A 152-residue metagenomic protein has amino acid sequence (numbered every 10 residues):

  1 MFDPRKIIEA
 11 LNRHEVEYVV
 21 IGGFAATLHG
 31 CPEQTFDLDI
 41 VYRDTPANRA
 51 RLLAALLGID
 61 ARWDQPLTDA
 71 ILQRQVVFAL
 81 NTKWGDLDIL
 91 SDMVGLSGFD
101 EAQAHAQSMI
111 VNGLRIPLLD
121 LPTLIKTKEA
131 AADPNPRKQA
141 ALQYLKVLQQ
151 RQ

Functional and structural regions predicted by a protein language model:
M1-Q152: Compositionally biased terminal segments of proteins
